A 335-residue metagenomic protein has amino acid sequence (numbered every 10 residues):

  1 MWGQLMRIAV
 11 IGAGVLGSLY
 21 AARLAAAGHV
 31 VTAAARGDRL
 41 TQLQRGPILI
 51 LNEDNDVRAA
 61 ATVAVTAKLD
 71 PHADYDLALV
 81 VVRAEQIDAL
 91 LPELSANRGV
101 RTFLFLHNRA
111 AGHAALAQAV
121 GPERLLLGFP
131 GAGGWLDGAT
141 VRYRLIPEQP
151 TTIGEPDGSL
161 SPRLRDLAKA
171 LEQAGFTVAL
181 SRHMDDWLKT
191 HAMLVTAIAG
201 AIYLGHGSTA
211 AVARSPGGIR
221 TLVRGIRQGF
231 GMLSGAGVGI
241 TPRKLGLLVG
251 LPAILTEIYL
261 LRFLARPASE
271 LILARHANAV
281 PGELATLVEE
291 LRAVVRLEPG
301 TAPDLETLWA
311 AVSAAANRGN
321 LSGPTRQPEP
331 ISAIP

Functional and structural regions predicted by a protein language model:
W2, F230, S234-P335: NAD(P)-dependent Rossmann-like dehydrogenase/reductase catalytic/cofactor-binding core
W2-D56: NAD(P)+-binding Rossmann beta1-loop-alpha1 motif at the extreme N-terminus of oxidoreductases
I8, V30-V31, F103, L125 (+1 more regions): Hydrophobic anchor at the start of a short beta-strand that flanks the dinucleotide cofactor-binding loop
I48-V65, V195: N-terminal glycine-rich dinucleotide-binding loop that anchors FAD/FMN and/or NAD(P) in oxidoreductases
V57-R142: Rossmann-like NAD(P)(H) cofactor-binding subdomain of soluble oxidoreductases
R109-H191, A197: Rossmann-fold dinucleotide-binding core
K169-L171, G218-R243: Flavin-binding catalytic cores
D185-A213, G217-F230: Active-site-proximal catalytic alpha-helix in oxidoreductases
